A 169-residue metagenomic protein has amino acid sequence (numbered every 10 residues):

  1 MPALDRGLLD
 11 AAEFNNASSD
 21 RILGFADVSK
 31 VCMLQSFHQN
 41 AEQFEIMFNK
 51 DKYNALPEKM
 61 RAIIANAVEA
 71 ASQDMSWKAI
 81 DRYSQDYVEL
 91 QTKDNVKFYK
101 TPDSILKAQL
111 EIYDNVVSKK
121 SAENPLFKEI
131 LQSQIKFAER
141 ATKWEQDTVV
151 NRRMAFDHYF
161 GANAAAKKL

Functional and structural regions predicted by a protein language model:
M1-L169: N-terminal secretory/targeting leader peptides
